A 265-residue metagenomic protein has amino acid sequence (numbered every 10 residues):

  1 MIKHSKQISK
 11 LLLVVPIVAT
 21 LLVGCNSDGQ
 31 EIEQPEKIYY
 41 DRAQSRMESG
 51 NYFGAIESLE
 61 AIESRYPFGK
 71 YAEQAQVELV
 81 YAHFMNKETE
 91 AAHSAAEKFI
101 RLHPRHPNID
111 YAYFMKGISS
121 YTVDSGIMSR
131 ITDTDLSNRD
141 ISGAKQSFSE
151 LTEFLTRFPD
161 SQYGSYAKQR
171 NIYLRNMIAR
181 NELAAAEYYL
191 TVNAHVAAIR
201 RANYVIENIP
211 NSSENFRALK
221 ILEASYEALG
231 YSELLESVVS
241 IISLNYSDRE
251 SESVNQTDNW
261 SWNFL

Functional and structural regions predicted by a protein language model:
I2-H4, I8, L21-L265: Acidic, polar-rich low-complexity tracts and alpha-helical solenoid repeat scaffolds
L12-L21: Bacterial N-terminal signal peptides
